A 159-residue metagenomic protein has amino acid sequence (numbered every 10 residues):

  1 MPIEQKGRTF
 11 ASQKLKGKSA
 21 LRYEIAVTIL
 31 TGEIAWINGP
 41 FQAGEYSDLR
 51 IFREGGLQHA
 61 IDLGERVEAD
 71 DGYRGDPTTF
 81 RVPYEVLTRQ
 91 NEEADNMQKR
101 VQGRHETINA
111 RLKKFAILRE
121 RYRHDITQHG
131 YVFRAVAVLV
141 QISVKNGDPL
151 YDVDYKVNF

Functional and structural regions predicted by a protein language model:
M1-F159: Short, well-ordered secondary-structure "scaffold" segments embedded in the functional core of diverse domains
